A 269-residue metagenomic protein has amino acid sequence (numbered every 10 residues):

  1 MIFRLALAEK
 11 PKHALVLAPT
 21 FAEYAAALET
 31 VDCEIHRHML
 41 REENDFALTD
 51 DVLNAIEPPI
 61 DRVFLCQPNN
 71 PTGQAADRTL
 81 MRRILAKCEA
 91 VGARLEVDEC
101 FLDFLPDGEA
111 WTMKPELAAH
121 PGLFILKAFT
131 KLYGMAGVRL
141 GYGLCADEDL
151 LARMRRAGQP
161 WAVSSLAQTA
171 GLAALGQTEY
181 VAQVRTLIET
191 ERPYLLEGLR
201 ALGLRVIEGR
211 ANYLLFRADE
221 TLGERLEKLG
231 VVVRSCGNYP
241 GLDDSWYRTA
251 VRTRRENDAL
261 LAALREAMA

Functional and structural regions predicted by a protein language model:
M1-H13: Phosphate-binding glycine-rich loop
R4, L15-C33, W161: Substrate-binding/gating loop at the entrance of the active-site cleft, primarily in PLP-dependent aminotransferase-like
E23, G122-I207: PLP-dependent aminotransferase class I/II
V31, A90-V91, H120, L202: Helix C-cap/helix->beta junction micro-motif
H36, E42-L105: Active-site phosphate-binding strand-loop segment of PLP-dependent enzymes
T79, K228-L229, N238-A269: PLP-dependent enzyme catalytic core of the Aspartate aminotransferase-like
I188-E189, G198-G230, V251: Conserved PLP-binding catalytic core of the aspartate aminotransferase-like
